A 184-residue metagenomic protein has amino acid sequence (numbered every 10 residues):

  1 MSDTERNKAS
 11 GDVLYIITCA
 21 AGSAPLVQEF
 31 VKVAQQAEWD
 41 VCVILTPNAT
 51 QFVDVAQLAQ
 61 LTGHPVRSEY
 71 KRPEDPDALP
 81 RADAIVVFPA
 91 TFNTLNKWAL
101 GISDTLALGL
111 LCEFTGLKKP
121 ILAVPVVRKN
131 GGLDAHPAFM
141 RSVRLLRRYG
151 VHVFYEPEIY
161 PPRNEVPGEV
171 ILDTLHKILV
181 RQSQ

Functional and structural regions predicted by a protein language model:
M1-Q184: A cross-family phosphate/adenosyl-ligand binding-site feature
